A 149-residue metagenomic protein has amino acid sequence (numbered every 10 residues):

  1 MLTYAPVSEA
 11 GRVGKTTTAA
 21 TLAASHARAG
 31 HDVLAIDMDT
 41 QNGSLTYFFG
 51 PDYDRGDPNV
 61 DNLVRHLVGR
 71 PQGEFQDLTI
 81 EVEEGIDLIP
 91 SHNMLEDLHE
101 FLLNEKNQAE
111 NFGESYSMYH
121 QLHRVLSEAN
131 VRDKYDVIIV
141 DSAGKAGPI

Functional and structural regions predicted by a protein language model:
M1-I149: P-loop NTP-binding core
